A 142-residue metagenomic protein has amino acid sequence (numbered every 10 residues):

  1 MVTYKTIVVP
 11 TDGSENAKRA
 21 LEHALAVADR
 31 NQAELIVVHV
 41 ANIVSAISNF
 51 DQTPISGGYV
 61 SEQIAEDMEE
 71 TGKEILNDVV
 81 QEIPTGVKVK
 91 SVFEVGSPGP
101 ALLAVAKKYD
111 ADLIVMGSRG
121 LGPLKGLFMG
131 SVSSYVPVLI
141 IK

Functional and structural regions predicted by a protein language model:
M1-V2, N16, R30, D78-I114: Structural beta-alpha unit
V2-G58: Small/aliphatic-rich secondary-structure junction motif
T6, A104-K142: Gly/Ser-rich helix-loop-strand patches that form or flank binding pockets for ribonucleotide-derived cofactors
V9, S91, M129: Conserved SAM-binding loop
A20, G72-I75, P98, V132: Hydrophobic alpha-helical membrane-association signature
L25, N77, Q81, S134: Active-site phosphate/pyrophosphate- and oxyanion-stabilizing loops and adjacent acidic/basic residues in soluble
G57-E74: A short acidic, glycine-rich active-site loop that binds or catalyzes chemistry on phosphate/adenosine moieties
